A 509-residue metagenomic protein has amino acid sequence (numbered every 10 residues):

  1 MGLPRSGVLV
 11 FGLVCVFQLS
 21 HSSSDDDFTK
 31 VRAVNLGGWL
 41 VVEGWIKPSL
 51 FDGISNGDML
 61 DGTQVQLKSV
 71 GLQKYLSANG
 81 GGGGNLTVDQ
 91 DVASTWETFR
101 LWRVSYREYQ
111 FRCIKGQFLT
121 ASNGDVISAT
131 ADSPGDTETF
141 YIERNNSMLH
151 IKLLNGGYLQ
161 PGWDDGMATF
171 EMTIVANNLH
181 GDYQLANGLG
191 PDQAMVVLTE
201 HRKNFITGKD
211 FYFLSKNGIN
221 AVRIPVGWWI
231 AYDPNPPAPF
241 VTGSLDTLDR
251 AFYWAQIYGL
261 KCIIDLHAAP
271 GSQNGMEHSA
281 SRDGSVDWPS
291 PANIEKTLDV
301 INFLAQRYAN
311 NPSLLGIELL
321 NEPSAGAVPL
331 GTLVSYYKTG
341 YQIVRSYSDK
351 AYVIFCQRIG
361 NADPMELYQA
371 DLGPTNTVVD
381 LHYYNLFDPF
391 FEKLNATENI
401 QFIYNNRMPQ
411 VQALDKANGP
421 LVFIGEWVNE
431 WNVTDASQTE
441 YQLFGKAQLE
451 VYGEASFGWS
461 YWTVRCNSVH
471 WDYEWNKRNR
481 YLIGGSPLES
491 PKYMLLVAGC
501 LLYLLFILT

Functional and structural regions predicted by a protein language model:
P4-S22, M494-L508: Cleavable N-terminal signal peptides of Sec/SRP-targeted secreted and luminal proteins
S20-T63, T173-A231, N235-A238: N-terminal structural segment of carbohydrate-active enzymes
F28-K30, G44, V175-N178, S272-V433 (+3 more regions): Active-site region of glycoside hydrolase catalytic domains
V34, L76, L119, L159 (+8 more regions): Structural signal for hydrophobic/aromatic residues that build the beta-strand cores of folded beta-sheet domains
G57-A176: Lectin-like carbohydrate-binding module/patch detector with strong preference for beta-trefoil
V196-N220, P237-H267, S279-G316, Y341-I343: An active-site-proximal structural segment forming one wall of the substrate-binding cleft that immediately precedes
G458-W462, C466-G484: Extended, alpha-helix-rich binding/interface surfaces that flank or overlap catalytic cores and mediate recognition
L482-L495: C-terminal GPI-anchoring signal of eukaryotic secretory precursors
